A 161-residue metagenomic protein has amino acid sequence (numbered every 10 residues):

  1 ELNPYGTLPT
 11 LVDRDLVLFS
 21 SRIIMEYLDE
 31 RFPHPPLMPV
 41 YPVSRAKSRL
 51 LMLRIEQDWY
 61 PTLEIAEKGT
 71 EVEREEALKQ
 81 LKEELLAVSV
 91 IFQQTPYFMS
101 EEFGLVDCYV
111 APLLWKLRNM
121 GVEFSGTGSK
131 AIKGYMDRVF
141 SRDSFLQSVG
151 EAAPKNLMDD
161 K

Functional and structural regions predicted by a protein language model:
E1-S89, P96: GST-like domain detector, emphasizing the conserved glutathione-binding G-site in the N-terminal thioredoxin-like
L28-D29, Y135, N156-M158: Short secondary-structure boundary/hinge segments and terminal tails
D29-P33, E56, Q93, R118-V122 (+2 more regions): Hydrophobic/aromatic-lined pockets within catalytic cores
Y60, S144-Q147, L157: Residue-level signal for secondary-structure boundary elements
L63, F98-E123, T127-V139, L146-V149: GST superfamily/GST-like fold recognition
V72, E123, G128, M158-D160: Residue-level signature of transmembrane alpha-helix interfaces in integral membrane proteins
E151-K161: Acidic/histidine-enriched, glycine/proline-rich intrinsically disordered or flexible terminal extensions
